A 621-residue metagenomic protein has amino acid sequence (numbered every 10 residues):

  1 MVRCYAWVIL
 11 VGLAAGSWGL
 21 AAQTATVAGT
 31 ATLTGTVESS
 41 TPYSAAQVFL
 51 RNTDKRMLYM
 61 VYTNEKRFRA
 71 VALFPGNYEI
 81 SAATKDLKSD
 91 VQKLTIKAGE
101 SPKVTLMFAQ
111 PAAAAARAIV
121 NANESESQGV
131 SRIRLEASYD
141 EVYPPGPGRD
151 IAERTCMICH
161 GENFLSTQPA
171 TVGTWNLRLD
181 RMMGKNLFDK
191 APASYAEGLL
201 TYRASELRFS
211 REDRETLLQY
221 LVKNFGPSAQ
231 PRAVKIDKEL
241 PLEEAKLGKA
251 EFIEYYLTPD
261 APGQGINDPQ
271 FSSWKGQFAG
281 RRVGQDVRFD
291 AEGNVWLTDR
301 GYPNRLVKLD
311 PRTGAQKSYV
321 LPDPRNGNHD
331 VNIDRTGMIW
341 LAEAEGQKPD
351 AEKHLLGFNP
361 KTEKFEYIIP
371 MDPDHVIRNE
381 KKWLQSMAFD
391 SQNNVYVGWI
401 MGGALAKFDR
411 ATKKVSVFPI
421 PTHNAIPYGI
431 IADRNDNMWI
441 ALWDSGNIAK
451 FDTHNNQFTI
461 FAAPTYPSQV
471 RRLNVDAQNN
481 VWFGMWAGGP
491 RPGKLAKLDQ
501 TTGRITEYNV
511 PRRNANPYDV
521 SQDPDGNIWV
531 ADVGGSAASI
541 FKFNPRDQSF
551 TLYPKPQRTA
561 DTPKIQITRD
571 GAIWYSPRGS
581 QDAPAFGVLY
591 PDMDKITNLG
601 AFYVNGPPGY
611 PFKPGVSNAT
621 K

Functional and structural regions predicted by a protein language model:
A31, S39-D54, P75, N123-R132: Short, ordered, surface-exposed loop/turn motifs in non-cytosolic proteins
N52-R67: Short, acidic Ser/Thr/Gly-rich low-complexity loop/linker segments typical of extracellular and cell-surface proteins
G76-D86: A short, solvent-exposed beta-strand micro-motif common in secreted/extracellular proteins
K85-V104, A109: Structured interaction patches on ligand/partner-binding surfaces of diverse proteins
A152-N163, L217, L221: The canonical Cys-X-X-Cys-His
F289-E292, I333-T336, F389-Q392, A432-N435 (+3 more regions): Residue-level detector of Asp-centered blade-edge/turn motifs that repeat once per structural unit in beta-propeller
L297-G301, I339-D350, V397-M401, M438-D444 (+3 more regions): Conserved beta-strand positions in repeat-built beta-propeller and related beta-rich domains
A560-K621: Blade-level signature of beta-propeller repeat domains, shared across WD40, Kelch, NHL, RCC1 and BNR/Asp-box propellers
